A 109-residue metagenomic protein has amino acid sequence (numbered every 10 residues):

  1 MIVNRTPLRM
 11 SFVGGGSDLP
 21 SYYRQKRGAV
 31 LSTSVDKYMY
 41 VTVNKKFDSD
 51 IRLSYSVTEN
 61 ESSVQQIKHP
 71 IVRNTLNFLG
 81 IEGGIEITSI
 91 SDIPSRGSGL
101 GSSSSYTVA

Functional and structural regions predicted by a protein language model:
M1-S104, V108: ATP-binding N-lobe of GHMP and related small-molecule kinases
